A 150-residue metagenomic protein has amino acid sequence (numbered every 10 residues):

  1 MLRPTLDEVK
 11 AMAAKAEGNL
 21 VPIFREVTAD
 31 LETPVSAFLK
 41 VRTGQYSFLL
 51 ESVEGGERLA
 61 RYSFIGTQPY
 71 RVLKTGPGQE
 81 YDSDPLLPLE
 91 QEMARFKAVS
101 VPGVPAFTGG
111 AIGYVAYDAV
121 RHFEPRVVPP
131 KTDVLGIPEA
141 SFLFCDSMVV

Functional and structural regions predicted by a protein language model:
M1-V150: Signature of the chorismate-utilizing enzyme
